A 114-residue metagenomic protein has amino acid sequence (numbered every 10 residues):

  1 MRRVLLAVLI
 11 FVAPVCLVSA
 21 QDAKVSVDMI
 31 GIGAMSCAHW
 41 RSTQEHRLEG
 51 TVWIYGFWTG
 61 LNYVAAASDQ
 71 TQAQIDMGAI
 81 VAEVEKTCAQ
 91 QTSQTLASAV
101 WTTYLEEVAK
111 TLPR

Functional and structural regions predicted by a protein language model:
V4-A13: Sec-dependent N-terminal signal peptides
C16-A20: Sec/Tat signal peptide C-region and signal peptidase I cleavage site
K24-K86, Q90: Short N-proximal segments of mature Sec-exported proteins
M77-R114: Surface-exposed, polar helix/loop patches in the mature regions of secreted/periplasmic/lumenal proteins that form
